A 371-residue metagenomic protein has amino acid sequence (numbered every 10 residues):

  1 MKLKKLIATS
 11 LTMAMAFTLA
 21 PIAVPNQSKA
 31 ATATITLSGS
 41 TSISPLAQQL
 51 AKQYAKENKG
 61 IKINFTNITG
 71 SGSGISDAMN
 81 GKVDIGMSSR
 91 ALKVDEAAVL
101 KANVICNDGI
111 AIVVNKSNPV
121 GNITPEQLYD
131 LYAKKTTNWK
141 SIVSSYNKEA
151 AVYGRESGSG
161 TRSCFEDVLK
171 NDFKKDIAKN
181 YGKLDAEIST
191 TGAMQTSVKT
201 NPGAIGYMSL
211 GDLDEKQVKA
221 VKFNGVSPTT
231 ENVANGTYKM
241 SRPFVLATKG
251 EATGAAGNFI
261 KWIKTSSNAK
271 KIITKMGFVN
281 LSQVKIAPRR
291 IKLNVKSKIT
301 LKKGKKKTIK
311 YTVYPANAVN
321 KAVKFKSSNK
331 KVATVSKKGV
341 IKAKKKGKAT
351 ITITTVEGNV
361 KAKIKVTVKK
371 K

Functional and structural regions predicted by a protein language model:
K4-M15: Sec-dependent N-terminal signal peptides
M13, S144, S328-K330: Intrinsically disordered, low-complexity serine/threonine-rich segments
F17-A33: Sec-dependent signal peptide cleavage junction
A30-G72, S76-D108, V113-R290, Y311-T312 (+1 more regions): Exported/periplasmic ABC-transporter solute-binding proteins
S89, Q283-K371: Extracytoplasmic soluble-region selector
